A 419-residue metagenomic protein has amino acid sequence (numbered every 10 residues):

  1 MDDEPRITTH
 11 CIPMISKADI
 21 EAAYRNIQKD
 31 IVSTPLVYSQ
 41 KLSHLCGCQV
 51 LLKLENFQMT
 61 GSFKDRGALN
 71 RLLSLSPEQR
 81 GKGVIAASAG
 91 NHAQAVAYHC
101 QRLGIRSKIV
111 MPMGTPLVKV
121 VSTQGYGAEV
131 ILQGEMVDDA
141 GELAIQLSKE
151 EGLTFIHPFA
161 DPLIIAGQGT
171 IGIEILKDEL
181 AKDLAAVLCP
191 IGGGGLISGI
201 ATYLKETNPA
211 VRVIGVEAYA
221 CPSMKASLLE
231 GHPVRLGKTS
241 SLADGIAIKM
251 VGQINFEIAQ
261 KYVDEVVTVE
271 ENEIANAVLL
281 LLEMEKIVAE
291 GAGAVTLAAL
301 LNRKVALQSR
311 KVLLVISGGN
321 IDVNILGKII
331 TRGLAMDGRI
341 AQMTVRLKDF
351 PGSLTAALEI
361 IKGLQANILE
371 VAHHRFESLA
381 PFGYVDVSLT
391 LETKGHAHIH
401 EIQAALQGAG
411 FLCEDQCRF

Functional and structural regions predicted by a protein language model:
M1-C11: Short, basic, low-complexity termini and linkers enriched in Ser/Thr/Gly/Pro that act as targeting/leader peptides
H10-F419: PLP-dependent amino-acid enzyme catalytic core
